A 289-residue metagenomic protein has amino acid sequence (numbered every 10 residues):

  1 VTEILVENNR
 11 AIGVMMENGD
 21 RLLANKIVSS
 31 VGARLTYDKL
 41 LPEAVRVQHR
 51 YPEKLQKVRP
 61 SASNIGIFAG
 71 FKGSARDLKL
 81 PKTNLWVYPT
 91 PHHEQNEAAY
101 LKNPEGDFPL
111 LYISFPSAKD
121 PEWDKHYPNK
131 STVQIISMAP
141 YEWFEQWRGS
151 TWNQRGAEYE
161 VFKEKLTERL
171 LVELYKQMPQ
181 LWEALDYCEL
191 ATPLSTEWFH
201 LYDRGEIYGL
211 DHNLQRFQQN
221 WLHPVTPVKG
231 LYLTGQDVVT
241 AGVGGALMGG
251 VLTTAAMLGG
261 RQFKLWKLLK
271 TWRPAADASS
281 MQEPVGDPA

Functional and structural regions predicted by a protein language model:
V1-L5, W86-V87, D186-S195, K270-A276: A glycine-rich phosphate-binding loop feature that marks nucleotide/adenosyl-phosphate handling sites
T2-Y127, P274: Mid-domain catalytic core of redox enzymes that form a hydrophobic substrate pocket/lid adjacent to a catalytic redox
V6-E7, G259-A289: Active-site-proximal substrate-binding core of FAD-dependent oxidoreductases
E17, R34, T253-W266: Catalytic phosphate/nucleotide-handling subdomain of diverse soluble enzymes
V28, A69, I135, L174 (+3 more regions): Hydrophobic, well-ordered secondary-structure elements that form the walls of internal hydrophobic environments
K72-A191: C-terminal segments that line or cap access tunnels to active or ligand-binding sites in enzymes and enzyme-associated
F108-Y112, V172, K176-T240: A glycine-rich dinucleotide-binding beta-alpha-beta segment and adjacent secondary-structure elements that constitute
Q236-R261: A conserved FAD-binding loop/helix module that cradles the flavin
